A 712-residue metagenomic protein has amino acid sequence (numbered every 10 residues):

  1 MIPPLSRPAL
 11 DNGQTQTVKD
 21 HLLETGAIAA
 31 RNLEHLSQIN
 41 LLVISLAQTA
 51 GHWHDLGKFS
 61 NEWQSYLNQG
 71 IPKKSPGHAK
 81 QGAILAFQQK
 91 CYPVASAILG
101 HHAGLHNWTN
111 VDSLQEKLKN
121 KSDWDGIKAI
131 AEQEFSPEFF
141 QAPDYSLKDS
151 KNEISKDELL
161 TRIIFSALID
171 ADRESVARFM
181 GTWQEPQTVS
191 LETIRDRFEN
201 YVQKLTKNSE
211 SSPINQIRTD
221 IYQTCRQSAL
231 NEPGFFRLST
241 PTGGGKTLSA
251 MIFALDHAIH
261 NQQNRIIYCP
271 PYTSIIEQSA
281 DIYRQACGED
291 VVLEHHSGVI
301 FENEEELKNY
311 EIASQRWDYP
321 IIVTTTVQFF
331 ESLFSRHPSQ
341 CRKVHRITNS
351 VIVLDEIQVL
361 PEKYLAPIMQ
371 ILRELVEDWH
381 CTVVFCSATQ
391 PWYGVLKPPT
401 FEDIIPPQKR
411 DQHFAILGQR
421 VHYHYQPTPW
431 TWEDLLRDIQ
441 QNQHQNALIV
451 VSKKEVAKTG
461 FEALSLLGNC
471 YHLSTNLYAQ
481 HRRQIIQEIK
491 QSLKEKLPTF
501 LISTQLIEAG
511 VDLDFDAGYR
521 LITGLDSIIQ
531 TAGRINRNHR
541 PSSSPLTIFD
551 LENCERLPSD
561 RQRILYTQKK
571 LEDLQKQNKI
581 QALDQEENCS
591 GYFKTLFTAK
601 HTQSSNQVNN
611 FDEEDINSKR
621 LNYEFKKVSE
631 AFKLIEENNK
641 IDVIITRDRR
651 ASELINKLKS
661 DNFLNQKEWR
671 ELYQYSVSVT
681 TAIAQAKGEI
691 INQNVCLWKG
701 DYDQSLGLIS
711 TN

Functional and structural regions predicted by a protein language model:
M1-N200: Accessory nucleic-acid engagement/destabilization modules that flank
P8-L10, T273, L293-L307, S452-E455 (+2 more regions): Conserved helicase motor
V94, V376, L436-H444, E455 (+6 more regions): C-terminal helicase lobe and adjacent C-terminal extensions/tails of nucleic-acid helicase motors
L255, Q263-A286, V299, K454: Conserved Walker A/P-loop ATP-binding site and its immediately adjacent core in helicase/helicase-like ATPase domains
R265-I276, Q441-S465, C470: Conserved strand-helix element at the start of the C-terminal RecA-like helicase core
G288-F334: Inter-Walker segment of RecA-like/P-loop motor cores
P367, R373-E374, R420-E455, T459: Conserved interdomain hinge at the start of the Helicase C-terminal
T382, A388-N442: Interdomain hinge/linker at the junction between the two RecA-like core domains of SF2 helicases
